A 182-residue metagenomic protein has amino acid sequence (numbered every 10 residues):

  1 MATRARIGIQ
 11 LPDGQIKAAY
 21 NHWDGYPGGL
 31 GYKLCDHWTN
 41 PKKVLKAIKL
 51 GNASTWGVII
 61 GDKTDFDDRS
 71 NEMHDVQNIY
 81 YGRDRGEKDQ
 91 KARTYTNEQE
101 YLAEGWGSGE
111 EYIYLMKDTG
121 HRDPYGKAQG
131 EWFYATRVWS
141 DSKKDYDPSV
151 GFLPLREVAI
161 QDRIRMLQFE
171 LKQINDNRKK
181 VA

Functional and structural regions predicted by a protein language model:
M1-Y26, L30: Short, extreme N-terminal segment that most often corresponds to the first beta-strand
G31-H37: An exposed acidic His-Trp-rich patch
H37-A182: Low-complexity intrinsically disordered segments
